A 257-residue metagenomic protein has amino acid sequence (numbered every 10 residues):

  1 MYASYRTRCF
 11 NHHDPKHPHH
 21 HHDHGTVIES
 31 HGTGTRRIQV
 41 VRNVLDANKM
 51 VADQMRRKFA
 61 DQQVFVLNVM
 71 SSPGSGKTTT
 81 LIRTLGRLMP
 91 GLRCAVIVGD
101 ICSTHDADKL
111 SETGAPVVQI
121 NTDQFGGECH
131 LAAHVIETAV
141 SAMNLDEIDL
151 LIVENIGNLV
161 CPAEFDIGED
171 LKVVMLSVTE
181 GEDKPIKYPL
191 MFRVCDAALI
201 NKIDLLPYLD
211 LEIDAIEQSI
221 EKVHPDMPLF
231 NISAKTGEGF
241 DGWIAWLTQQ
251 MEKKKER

Functional and structural regions predicted by a protein language model:
M1-R36: Histidine-centered metal-binding segments
S30-R57, D61-F65, S75, T84-D170 (+4 more regions): Nucleotide-state-sensitive switch-loop elements of NTP-binding domains
L67-V69: Hydrophobic anchor at the beta1->P-loop junction of P-loop NTPases
S72-S75, E238: ATP-binding Walker
T80: Hydrophobic positions on the alpha1 helix immediately C-terminal to the Walker A/P-loop
P162-E169, L176-D226: Conserved C-terminal guanine-recognition region of P-loop GTPase G domains, centered on the G4
L206-R257: Canonical P-loop GTPase G-domain recognition
